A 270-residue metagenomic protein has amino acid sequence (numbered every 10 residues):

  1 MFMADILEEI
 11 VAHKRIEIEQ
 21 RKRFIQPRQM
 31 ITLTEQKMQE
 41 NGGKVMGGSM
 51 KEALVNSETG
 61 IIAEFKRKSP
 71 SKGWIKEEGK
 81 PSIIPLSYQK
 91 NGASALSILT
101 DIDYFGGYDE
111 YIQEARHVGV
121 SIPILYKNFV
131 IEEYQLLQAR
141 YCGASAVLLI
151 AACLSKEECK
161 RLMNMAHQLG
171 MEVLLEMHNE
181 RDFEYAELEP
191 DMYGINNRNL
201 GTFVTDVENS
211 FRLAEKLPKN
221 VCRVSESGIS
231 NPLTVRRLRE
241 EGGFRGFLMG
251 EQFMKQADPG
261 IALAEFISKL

Functional and structural regions predicted by a protein language model:
F2-K76: An N-cap/entry alpha-helix motif that binds or orients negatively charged groups
E8, S94, S145, D191 (+1 more regions): Receiver (REC) domain switch/active-site residues of two-component response regulators
H13, K66-K68, D101, F129 (+5 more regions): Active-site beta-loop-alpha junctions enriched in small/polar residues
G60, F65, K72-L174, R181-Y185 (+1 more regions): N-terminal active-site wall of soluble small-molecule enzyme domains
I98, Q138-E158, I195-V204, G243-L263: Glycine-rich phosphate-binding active-site loops on the catalytic face of alpha/beta enzymes
I131-G143, H178-E189, S225-M249, I261: Catalytic cores of alpha/beta
V207-E215, V221-E226, S230-L233, G250: Catalytic alpha/beta core domains of metabolic enzymes, predominantly
R212-K216, K255-L270: C-terminal helical cap(s) of enzyme catalytic domains, especially alpha/beta-barrels
